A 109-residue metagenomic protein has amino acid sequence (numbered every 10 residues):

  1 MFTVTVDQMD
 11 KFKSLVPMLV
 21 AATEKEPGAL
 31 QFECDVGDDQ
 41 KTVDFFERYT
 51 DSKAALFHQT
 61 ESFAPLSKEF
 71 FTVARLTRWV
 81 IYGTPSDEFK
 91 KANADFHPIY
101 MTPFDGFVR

Functional and structural regions predicted by a protein language model:
M1-V43, T50-E61, T72-R109: Short S/T/G/P-rich N-terminal loop/turn motif that feeds into the first structured element of a domain
S67-F71: Amphipathic alpha-helical coiled-coil segments
